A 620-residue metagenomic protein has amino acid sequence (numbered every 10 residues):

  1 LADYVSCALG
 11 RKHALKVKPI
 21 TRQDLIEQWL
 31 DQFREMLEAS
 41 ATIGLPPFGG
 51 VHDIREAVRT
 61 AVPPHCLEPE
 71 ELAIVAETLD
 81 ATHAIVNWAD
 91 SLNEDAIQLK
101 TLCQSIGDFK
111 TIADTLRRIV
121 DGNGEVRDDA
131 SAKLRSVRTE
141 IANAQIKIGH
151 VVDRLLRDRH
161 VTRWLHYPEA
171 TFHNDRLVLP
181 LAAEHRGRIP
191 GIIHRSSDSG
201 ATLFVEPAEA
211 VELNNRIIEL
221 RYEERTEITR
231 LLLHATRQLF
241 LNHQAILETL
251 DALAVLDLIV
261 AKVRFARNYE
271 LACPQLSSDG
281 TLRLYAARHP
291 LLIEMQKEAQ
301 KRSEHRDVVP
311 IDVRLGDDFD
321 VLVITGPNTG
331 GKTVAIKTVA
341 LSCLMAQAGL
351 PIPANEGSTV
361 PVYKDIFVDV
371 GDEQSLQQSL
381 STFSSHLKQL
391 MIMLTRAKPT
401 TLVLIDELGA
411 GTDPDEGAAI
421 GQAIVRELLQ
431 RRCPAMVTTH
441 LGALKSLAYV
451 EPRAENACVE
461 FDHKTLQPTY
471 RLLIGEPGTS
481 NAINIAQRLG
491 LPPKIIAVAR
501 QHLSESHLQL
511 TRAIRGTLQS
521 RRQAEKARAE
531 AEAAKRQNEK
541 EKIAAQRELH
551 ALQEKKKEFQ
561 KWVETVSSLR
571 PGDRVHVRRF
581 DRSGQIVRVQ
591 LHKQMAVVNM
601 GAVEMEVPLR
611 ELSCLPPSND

Functional and structural regions predicted by a protein language model:
L1-L37, V51-V58, H194-G200, A208-N215 (+2 more regions): Extended, charged alpha-helical "arm/stalk" segments used for dimerization and assembly in large NTPase-driven machines
L1-V137, N242-V263, E270, A286: Conserved amphipathic alpha-helical "coupling/scaffold" segments that transmit conformational changes between domains
I26, L30-F33, S40, P47 (+21 more regions): Amphipathic alpha-helical coiled-coil segments
R135-R186, V255: Extended, Lys/Arg-enriched charged tracts that mediate electrostatic binding to polyanionic substrates
L156-H173, A261-A286, N355, E455: Long, charged, glycine-rich C-terminal linkers/tails
E169, H173-V205, N214, L276-P310 (+1 more regions): SMC-family hinge/dimerization module
Y269-E270, S277-T517, R521: ATPase nucleotide-binding head domains, primarily ABC-like/P-loop NTPase cores
V450-E455, V459-D620: Conserved core positions of repeat-based scaffolds
